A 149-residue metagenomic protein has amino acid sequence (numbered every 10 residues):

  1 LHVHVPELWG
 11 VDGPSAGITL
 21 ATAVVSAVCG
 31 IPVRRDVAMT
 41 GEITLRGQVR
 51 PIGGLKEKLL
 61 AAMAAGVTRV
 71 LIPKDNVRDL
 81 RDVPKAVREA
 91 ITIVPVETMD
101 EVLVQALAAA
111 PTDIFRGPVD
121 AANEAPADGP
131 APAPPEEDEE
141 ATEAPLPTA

Functional and structural regions predicted by a protein language model:
L1-A149: Peripheral, non-AAA+ core regions of ATP-driven protein-machinery
